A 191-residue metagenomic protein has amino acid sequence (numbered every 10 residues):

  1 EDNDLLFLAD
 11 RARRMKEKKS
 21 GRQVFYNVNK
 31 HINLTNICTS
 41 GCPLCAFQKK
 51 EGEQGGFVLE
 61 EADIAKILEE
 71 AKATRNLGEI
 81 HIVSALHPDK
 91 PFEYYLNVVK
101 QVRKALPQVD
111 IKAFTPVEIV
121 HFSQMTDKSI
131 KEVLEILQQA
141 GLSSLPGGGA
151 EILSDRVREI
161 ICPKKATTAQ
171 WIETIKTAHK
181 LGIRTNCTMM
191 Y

Functional and structural regions predicted by a protein language model:
D4, G56-E60, K90-Y94: Catalytic cores of large soluble enzymes that bind and process phosphate-bearing ligands
F7-G52, G56-V83, L145: N-terminal pre-triad scaffold of radical SAM enzymes
L77-I175, K180-T185: Conserved SAM/AdoMet-binding glycine-rich loop
M189: Short acidic/histidine-rich active-site segments
